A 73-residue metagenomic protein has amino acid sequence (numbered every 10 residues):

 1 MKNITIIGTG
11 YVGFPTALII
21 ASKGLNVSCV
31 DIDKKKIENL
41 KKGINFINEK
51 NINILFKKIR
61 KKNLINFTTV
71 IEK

Functional and structural regions predicted by a protein language model:
M1-K73: Structural/interface elements that position substrates and couple domains in central-metabolism enzymes
